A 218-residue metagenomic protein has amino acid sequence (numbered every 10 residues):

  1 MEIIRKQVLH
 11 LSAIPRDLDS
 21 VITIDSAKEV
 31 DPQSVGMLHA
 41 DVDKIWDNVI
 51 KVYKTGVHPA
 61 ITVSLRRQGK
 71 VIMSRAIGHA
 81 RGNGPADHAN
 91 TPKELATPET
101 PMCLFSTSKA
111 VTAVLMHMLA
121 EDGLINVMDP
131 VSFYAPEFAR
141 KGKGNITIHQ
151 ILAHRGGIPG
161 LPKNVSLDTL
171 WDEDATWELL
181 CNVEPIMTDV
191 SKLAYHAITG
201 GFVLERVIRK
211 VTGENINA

Functional and structural regions predicted by a protein language model:
E2-V42: Short, compositionally biased leader-like segments
I24-D31, D87-P98, N182-M187: Short glycine/proline-rich turn/loop motifs
V35-M102, N126: Short, conserved catalytic-motif segment at the N-terminal edge
S74-I77, P162-S166: Short, solvent-exposed loop/turn and secondary-structure capping segments
P85-N90, S166-D189, E214-A218: Short, charged, amphipathic alpha-helices and their helix-cap/turn boundaries
P92-E94, P98, S106-T107, V111 (+4 more regions): Active-site helix/loop module of the DD-peptidase/beta-lactamase fold, centered on the serine-lysine SxxK catalytic
V114: Cytochrome P450 catalytic-core helices
V190-T199: Cytochrome P450
